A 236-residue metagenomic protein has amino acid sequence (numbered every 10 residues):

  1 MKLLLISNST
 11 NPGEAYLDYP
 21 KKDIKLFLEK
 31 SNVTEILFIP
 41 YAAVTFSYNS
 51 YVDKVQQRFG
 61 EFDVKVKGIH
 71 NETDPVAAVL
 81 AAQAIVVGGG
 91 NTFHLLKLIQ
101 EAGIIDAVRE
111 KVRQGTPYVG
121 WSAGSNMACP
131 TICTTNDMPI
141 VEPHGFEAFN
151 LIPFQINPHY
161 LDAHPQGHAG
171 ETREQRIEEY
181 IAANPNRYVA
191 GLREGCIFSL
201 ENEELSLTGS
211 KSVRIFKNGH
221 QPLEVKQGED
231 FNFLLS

Functional and structural regions predicted by a protein language model:
K2-S31, N49-S50, T134, M138-S236: C-terminal and late-domain segments of enzyme folds
A15-A77: ATP/NTP phosphate-donor binding region
D63, A82-Q83, G115, I152: Short, well-ordered alpha-helix to beta-strand connector turns
V79-L80, V112: A short, aliphatic-rich alpha-helical micro-motif
V86-G89, V112-T131: Catalytic nucleophile loop
T92-A102, Q166: Glycine/threonine-rich flexible loop motifs
E101-G115: Catalytic-core regions built around general acid/base machinery
